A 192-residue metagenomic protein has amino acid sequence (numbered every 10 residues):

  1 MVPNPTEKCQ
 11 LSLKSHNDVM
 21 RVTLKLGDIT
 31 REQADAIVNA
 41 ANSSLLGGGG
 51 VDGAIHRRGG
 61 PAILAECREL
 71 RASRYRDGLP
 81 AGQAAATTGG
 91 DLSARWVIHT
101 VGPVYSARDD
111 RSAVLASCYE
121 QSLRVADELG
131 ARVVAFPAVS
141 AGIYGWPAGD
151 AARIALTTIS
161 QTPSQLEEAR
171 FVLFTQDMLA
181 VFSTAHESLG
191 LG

Functional and structural regions predicted by a protein language model:
P3-G192: Macrodomain-like recognition of ADP-ribose-binding/processing modules
